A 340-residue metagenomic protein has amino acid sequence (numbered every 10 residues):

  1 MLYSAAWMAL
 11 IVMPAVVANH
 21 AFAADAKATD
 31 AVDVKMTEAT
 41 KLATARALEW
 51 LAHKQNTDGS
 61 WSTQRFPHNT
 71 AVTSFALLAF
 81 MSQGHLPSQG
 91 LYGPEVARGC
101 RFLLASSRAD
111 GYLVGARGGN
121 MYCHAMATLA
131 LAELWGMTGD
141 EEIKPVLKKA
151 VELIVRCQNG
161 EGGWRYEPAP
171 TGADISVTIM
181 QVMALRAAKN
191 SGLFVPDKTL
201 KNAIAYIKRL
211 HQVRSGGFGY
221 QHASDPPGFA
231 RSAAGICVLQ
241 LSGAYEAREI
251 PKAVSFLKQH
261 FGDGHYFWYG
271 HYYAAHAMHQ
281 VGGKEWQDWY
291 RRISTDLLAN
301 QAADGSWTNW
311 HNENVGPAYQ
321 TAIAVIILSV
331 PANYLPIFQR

Functional and structural regions predicted by a protein language model:
Y3-A18: Bacterial N-terminal signal peptides
P14-A28: Signal peptide processing junction and immediate N-terminal pro/mature segment of secreted/exported proteins
A24-R46, S60-E95, R108-E152, R156-K201 (+3 more regions): An alpha-helical repeat/solenoid feature that recognizes helix-turn-helix modules
A47, L51, G99-L103, I154 (+3 more regions): Buried hydrophobic core positions in alpha-solenoid tandem helical repeats
W50-W61: N-terminal capping segment at the start of a domain
W289-Q301: C-terminal closing repeat unit and adjoining cap/tail of repeat-based domains
